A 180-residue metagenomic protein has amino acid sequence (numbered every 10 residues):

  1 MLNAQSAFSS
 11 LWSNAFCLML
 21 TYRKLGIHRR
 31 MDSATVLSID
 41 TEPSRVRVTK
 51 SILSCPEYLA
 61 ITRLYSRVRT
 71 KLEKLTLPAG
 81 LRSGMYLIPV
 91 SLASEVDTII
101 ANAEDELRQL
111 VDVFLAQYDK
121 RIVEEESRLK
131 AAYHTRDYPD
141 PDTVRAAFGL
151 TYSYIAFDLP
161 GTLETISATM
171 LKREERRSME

Functional and structural regions predicted by a protein language model:
M1-D140: Leu/Val/Ala/Ile-rich N-terminal alpha-helices, chiefly Sec-type signal peptides and the beginnings
E125-L129, D137, F148-Y152, K172-E175: Mature extracytoplasmic/lumenal regions of exported proteins
P139-S167: Acidic, low-complexity proline/glycine-rich segments
P160-E180: A contiguous, surface-oriented mixed alpha/beta subdomain in the mid-to-C-terminal portion of proteins that forms
